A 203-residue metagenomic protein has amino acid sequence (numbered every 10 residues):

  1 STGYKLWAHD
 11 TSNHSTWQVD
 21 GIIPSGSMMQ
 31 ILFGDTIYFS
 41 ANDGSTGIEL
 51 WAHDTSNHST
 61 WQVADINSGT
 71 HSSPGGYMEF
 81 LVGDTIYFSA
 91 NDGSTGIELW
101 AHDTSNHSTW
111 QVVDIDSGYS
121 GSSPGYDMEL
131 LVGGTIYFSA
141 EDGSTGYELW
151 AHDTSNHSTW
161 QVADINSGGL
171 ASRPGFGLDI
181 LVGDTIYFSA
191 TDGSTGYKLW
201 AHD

Functional and structural regions predicted by a protein language model:
S1-D203: Feature 14080 marks short, conserved micro-sites in well-ordered regions that are central to protein function
